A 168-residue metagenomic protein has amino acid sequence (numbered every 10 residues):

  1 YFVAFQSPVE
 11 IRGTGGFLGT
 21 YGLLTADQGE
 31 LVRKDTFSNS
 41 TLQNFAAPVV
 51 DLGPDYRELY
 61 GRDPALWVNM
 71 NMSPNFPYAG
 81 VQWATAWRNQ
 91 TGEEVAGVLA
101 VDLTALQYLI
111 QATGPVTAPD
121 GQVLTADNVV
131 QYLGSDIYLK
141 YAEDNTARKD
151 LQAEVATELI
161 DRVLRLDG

Functional and structural regions predicted by a protein language model:
Y1-G168: Non-catalytic, solvent-exposed segments at the cell envelope interface
